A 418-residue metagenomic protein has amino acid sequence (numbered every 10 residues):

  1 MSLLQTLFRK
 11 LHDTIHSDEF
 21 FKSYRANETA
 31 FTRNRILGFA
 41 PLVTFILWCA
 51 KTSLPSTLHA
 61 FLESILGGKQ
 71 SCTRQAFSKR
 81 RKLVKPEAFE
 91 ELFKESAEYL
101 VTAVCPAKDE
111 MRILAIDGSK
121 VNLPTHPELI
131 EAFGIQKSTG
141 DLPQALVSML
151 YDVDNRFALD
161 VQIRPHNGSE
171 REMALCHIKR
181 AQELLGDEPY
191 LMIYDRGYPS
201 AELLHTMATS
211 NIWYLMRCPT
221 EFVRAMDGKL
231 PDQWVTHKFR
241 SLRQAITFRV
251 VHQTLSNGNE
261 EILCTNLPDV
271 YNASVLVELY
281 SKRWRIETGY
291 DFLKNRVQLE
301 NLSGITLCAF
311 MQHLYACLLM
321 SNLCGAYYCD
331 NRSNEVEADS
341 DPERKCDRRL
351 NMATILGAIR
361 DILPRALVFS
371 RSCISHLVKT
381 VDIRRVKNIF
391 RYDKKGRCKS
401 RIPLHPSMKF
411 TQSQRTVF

Functional and structural regions predicted by a protein language model:
M1-L58, K69, F77-V84, E91-F93 (+4 more regions): Single, function-defining residue in the core of a domain
H59-I65: Short alpha-helical "recognition helix" segments of helix-turn-helix
A88-A103: Short Lys/Arg-enriched helix C-cap and helix-to-coil transition segments that create basic nucleic-acid-contact patches
A97, L114-A115: N-terminal donor/sugar-recognition subdomains of glycan-related enzymes, prototypically the membrane-proximal stem
L129-G134: Short Pro/Gly-enriched beta-strand edge/turn motifs at strand-loop
